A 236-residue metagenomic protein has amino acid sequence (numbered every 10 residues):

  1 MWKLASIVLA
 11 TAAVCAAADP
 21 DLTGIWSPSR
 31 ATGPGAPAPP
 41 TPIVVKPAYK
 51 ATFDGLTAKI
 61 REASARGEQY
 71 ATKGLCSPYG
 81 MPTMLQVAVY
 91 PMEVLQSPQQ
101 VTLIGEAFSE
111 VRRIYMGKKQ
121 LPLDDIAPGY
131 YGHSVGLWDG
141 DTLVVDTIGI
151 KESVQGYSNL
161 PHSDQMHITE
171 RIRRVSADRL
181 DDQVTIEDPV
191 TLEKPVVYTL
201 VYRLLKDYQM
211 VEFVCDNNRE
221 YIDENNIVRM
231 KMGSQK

Functional and structural regions predicted by a protein language model:
M1-I7: Bacterial N-terminal signal peptides that target proteins for export
V8-A17: Hydrophobic h-region of N-terminal signal peptides that target proteins for export in Gram-negative bacteria
A17-K236: PEST-like low-complexity, intrinsically disordered acidic/proline/serine-rich tracts that flank trafficking/processing
